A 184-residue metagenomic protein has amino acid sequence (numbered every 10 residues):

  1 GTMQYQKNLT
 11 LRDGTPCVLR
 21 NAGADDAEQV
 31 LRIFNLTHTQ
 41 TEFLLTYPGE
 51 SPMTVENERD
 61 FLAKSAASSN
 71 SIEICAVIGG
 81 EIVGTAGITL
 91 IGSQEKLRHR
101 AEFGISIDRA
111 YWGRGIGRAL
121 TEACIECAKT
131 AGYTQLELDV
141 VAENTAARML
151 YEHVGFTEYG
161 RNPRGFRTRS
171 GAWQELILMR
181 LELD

Functional and structural regions predicted by a protein language model:
G1-T15, S170-D184: Terminal substrate-recognition subdomain of acyl/acetyltransferases
R12, E50-A110, T121-E122, C127 (+1 more regions): Acetyl-CoA-dependent GNAT
C17-Q29: A short beta-loop-alpha structural element at the N-terminal edge of CoA-dependent acyl/N-acetyltransferase catalytic
A24, R32-G49: Helix-loop element at the rim of GNAT/NAT acetyltransferase active sites that forms part of the acceptor-substrate
D26, G80, G115: Conserved G/P- and acidic residue-centered "switch" motifs that form tight phosphate/ATP-binding loops in soluble
G117, T121, E143-A147, R164-S170: Short glycine/proline-centered loop/turn elements that form peptide/ligand docking sites
T121, A128-D139: Conserved GNAT acetyl-CoA-binding A-motif
E137-V140, E152, T157-Q174: Conserved catalytic-core motifs of GNAT/GCN5-like acyltransferases
